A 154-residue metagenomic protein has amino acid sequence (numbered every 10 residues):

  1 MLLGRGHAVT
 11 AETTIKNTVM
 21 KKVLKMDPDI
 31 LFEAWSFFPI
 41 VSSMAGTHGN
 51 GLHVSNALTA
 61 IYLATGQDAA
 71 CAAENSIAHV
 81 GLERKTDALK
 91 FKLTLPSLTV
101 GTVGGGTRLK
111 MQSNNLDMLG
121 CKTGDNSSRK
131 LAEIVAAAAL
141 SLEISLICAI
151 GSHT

Functional and structural regions predicted by a protein language model:
M1-R108: Glycine-rich anion/phosphate-binding loop at the beta-strand->alpha-helix junction
K90-T154: Internal helix-turn-beta structural module
